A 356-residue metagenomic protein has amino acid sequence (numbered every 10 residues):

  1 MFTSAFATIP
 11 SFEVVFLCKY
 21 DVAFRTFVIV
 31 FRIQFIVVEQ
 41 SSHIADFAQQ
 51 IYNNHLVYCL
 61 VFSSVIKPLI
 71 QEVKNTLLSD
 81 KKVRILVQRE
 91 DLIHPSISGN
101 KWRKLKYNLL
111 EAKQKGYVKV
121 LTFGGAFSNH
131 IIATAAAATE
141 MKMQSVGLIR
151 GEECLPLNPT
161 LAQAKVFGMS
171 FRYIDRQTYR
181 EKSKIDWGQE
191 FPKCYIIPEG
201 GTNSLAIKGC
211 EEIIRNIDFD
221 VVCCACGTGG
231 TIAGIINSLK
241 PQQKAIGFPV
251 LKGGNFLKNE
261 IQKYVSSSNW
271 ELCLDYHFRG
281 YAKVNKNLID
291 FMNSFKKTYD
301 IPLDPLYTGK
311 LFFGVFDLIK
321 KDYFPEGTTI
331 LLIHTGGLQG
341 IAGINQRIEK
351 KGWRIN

Functional and structural regions predicted by a protein language model:
F6-A7, V37-V38, C59: Compositionally biased, low-complexity segments
A7-T8, T26, A48: Small-residue helix-boundary/cleavage micro-motifs
L17, F47, H55-L60: Short hydrophobic targeting helices and cationic amphipathic motifs that mediate membrane/organellar targeting
Y20, F35, Q40-S41, Q50: Cationic, low-complexity basic patches in intrinsically disordered or flexible, solvent-exposed regions
V57-N356: PLP-dependent amino-acid enzyme catalytic core
